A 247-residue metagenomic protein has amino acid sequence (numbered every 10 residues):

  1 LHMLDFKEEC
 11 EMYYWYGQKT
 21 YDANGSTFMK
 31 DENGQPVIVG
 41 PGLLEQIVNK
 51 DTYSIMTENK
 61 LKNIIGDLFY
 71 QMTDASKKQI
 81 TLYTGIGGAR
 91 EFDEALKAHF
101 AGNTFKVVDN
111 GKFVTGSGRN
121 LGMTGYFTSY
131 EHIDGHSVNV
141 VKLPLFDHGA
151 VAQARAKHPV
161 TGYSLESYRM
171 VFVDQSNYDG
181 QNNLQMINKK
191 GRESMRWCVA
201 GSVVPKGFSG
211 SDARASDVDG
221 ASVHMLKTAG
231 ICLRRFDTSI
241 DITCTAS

Functional and structural regions predicted by a protein language model:
L1-G42, T73-K78, L82-G85, D217-K227: Long, contiguous amphipathic alpha-helices that act as assembly "spine/axial" helices in icosahedral shell and virion
F6, D74, K78-Q79, Y83-A89 (+2 more regions): C-terminal amphipathic alpha-helical
M12, Y16, T20-G25, F92-D93 (+3 more regions): Generic marker of "main functional regions" within proteins
T27-A101: Extended, solvent-exposed, turn-rich assembly/linker loops in the middle of proteins
A95-S247: Extended, compositionally biased alpha-helical segments that mediate assembly or anchoring
